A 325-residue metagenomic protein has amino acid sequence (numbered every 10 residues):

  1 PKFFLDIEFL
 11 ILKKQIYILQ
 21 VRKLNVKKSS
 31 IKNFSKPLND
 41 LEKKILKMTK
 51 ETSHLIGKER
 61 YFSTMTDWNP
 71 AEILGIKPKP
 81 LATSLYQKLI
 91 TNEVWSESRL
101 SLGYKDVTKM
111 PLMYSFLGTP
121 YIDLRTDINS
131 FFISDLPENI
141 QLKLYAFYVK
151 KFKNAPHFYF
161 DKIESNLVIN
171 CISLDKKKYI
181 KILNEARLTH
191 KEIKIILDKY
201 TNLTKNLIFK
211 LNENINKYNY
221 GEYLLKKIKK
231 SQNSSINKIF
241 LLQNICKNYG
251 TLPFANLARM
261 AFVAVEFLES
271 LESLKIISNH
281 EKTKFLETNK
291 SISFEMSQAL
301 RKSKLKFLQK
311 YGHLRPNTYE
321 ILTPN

Functional and structural regions predicted by a protein language model:
P1-N325: Conserved divalent-metal-coordinating catalytic cores that perform phosphate/pyrophosphate/nucleotidyl transfer
